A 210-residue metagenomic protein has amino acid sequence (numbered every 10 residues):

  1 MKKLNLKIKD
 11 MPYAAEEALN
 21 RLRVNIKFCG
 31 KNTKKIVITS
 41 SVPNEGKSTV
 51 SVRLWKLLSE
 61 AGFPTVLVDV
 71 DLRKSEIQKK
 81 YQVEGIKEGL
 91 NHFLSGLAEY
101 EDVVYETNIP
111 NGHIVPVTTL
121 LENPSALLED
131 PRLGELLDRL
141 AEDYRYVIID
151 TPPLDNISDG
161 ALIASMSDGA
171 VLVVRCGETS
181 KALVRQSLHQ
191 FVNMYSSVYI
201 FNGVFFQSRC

Functional and structural regions predicted by a protein language model:
M1-N32, A182-C210: C-terminal lobe/tail of nucleotide-utilizing enzymes
K2-E16, N20, V24-K31, S40-E45 (+2 more regions): P-loop/Walker-type NTP enzyme "switch/lid" segment
K35: Walker A (P-loop) ATP-phosphate-binding motif of ABC ATPase nucleotide-binding domains
S48, D69, D150: Conserved G/P- and acidic residue-centered "switch" motifs that form tight phosphate/ATP-binding loops in soluble
V50, L54: Hydrophobic positions on the alpha1 helix immediately C-terminal to the Walker A/P-loop
L58: Aromatic pocket-lining residues of Rossmann-like dinucleotide-binding sites
A61: Acidic, carboxylate-rich catalytic segments that either coordinate divalent cations
A126-C210: Conserved catalytic-core segment of NTP-binding enzymes
